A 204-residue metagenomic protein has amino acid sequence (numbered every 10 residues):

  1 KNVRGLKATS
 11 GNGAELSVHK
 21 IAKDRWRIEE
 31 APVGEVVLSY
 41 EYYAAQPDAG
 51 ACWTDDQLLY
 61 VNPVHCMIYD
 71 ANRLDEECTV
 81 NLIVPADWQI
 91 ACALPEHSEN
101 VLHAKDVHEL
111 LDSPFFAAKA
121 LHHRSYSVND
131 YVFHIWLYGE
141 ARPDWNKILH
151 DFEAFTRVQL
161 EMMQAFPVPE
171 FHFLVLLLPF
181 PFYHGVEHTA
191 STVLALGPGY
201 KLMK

Functional and structural regions predicted by a protein language model:
N2-D55: A surface-exposed beta-strand-loop module
N2-K7, Y43, C66, D75-A91 (+3 more regions): Zn2+-dependent metallopeptidase catalytic core
N2-R4, S113-Y126: Acidic, low-complexity proline/glycine-rich segments
T9-G11, H19-I21, E29-A31, S39-E41 (+7 more regions): A structural detector for beta-sheet-dominated domains
E30-E41, H103-A120: C-terminal beta-strand-rich structural cap/linker in extracellular carbohydrate-active enzymes
Y42-C78: Glycine/proline-rich low-complexity spacer/linker segments in large multi-domain proteins
A49-W53, A91-L94, H184-H188: Short, solvent-exposed loop/turn and secondary-structure capping segments
H122-K204: Juxtacatalytic substrate-recognition/specificity segment
